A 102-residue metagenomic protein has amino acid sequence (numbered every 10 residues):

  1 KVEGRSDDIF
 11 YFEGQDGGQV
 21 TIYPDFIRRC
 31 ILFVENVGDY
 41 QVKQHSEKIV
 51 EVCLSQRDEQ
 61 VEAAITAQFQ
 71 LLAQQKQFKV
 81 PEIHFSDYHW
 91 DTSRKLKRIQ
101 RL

Functional and structural regions predicted by a protein language model:
K1-L102: Active-site glycine/GP-rich loop and adjacent strand/helix microenvironment that borders small-molecule binding pockets
